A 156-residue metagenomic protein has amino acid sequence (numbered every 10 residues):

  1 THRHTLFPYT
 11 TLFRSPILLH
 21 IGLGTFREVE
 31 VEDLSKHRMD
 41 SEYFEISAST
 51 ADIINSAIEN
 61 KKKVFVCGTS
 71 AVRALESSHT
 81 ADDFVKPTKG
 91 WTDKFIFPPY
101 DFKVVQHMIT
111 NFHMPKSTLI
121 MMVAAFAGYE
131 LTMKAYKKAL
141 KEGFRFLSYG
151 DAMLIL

Functional and structural regions predicted by a protein language model:
T1-T5: Short, exposed "boundary/linker" segments that immediately precede the start of a downstream structural module
L6, T10-L156: Surface-exposed, charge/polar-rich loops and edge strands
